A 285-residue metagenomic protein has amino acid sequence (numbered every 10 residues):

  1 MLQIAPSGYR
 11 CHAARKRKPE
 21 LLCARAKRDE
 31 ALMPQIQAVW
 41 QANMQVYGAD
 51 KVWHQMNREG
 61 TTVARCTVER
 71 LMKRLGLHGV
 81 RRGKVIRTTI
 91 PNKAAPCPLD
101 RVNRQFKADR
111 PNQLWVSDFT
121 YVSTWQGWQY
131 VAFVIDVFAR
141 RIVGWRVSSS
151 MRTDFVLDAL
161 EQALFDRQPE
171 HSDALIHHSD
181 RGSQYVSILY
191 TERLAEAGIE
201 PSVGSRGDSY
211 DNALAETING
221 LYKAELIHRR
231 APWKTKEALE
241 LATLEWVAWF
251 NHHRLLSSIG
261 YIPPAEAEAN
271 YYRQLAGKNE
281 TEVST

Functional and structural regions predicted by a protein language model:
M1-T285: Charged DNA-binding/catalytic regions of mobile-element recombinases
